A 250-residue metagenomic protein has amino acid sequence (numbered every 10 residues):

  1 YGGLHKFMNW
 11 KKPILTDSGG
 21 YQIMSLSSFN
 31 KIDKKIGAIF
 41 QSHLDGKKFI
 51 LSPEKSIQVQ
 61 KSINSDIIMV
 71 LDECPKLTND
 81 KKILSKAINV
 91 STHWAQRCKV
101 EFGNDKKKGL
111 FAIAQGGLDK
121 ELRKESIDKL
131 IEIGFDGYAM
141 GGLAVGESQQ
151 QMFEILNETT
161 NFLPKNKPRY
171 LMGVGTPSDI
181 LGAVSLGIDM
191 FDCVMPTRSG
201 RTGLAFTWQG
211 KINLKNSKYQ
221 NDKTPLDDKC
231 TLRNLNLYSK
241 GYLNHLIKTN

Functional and structural regions predicted by a protein language model:
Y1-D105, N216-Q220: Non-catalytic, usually N-terminal nucleic-acid engagement modules in DNA/RNA processing proteins
K11-I14, K108-L110, G210, S239: A generic secondary-structure signal marking the coil-to-beta-strand transition
Y21-I23, D119, K240: Short, acidic Gly/Pro/Ser/Thr-rich loop/turn segments
D72-T78, D227-N250: C-terminal extensions of enzymes
R97, K129, E158, Y242-H245: Alpha-helical scaffold segments in soluble metabolic enzymes
C98-E101, I133, L246-T249: Change "in soluble alpha/beta enzymes" to "in soluble alpha/beta proteins
E101, D105-D227: Glycine-rich phosphate/ribose-binding loops and adjacent secondary-structure elements that form binding surfaces
